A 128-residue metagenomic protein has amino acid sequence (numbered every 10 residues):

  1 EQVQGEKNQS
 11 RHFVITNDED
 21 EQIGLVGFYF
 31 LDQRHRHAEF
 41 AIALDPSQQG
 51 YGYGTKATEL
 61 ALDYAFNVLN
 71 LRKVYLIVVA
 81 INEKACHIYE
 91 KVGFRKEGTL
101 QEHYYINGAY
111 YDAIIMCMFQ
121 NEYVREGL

Functional and structural regions predicted by a protein language model:
E1-S47, F119-Y123: Acetyl-CoA-dependent GNAT
D20, G52, G108: Conserved G/P- and acidic residue-centered "switch" motifs that form tight phosphate/ATP-binding loops in soluble
D45-S47, Y51, N67, A80-I81: Active-site acidic-Proline motif in GNAT/NAT acetyltransferases
Q48, G52-A61: Conserved acetyl-CoA pyrophosphate-binding loop and the N-cap/start of the following alpha-helix in GNAT-like
T55, I81-G98: Conserved active-site alpha-helix within GNAT-family acetyltransferase domains
N67-I77: Conserved GNAT acetyl-CoA-binding A-motif
Y75-V78, R95-D112: Conserved catalytic-core motifs of GNAT/GCN5-like acyltransferases
A109-L128: Terminal substrate-recognition subdomain of acyl/acetyltransferases
